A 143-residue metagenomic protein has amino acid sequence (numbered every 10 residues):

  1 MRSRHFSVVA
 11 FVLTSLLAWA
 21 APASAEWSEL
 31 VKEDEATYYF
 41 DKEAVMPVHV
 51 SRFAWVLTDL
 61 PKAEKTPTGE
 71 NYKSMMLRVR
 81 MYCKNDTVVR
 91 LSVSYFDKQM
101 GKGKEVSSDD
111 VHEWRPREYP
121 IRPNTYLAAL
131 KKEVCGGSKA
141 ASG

Functional and structural regions predicted by a protein language model:
M1-A10: Bacterial N-terminal signal peptides that target proteins for export
V9-A18: Bacterial N-terminal signal peptides
A21-L77, Y82-G143: N-terminal secretory-pathway/extracellular module detecting exported/lumenal segments and adjacent signal-anchor/first
